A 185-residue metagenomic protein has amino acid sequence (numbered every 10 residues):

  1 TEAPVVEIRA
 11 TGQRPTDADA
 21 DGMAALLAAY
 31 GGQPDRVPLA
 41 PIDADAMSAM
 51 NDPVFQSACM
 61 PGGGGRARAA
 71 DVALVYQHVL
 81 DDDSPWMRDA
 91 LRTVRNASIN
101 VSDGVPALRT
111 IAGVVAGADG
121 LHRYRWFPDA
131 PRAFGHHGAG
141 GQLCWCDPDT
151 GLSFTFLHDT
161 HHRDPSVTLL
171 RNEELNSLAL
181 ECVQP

Functional and structural regions predicted by a protein language model:
T1-P128: Short, surface-exposed loop or secondary-structure junction motifs that flank catalytic or metal-binding residues
L74-H78, F156, L178-E181: Residue-level signal for well-ordered alpha-helical scaffold segments within enzymatic catalytic domains
D81-V101, D164-P185: Short, gly/Ser/Thr-rich active-site loops of penicillin-recognizing serine hydrolases
V114-A116, G135, L180: Residues in well-ordered beta-strands of folded domains
R125-W126, L157-H158, S166-T168: Short conserved micro-motifs at the rims of enzyme active sites and ligand-binding pockets
P128-F134: Short, hydrophobic/aromatic-rich segments at coil-to-beta transitions
G138-G140: Short, small/polar residue-rich loop motifs at catalytic or cofactor-binding pockets
C144-W145, G151-T160: Short, well-ordered beta-strand elements
